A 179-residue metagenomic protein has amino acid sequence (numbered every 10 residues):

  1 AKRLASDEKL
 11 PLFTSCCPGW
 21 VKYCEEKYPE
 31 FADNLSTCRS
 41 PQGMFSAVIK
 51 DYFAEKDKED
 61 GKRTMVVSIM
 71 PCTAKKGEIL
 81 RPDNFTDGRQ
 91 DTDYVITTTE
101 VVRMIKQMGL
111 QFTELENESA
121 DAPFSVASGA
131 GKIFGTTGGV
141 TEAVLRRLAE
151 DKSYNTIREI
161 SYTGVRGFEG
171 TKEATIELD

Functional and structural regions predicted by a protein language model:
A1-D179: Iron-sulfur-associated redox domains of electron-transfer enzymes in respiratory and anaerobic energy metabolism
